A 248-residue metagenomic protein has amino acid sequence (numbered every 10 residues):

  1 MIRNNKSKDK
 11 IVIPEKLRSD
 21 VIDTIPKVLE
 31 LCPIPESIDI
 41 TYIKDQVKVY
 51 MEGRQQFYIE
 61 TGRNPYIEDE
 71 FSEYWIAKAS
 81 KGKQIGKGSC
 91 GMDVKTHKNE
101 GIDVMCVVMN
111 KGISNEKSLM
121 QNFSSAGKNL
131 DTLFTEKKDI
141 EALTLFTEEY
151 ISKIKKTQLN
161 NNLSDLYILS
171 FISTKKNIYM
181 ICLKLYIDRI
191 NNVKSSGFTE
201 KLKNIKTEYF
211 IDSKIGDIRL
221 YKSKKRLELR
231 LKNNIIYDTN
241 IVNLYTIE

Functional and structural regions predicted by a protein language model:
I2-C90, T96-H97, C106-E248: Nucleic-acid endonuclease domains
D103: Redox-cofactor binding/interface segments in oxidoreductases and associated redox assembly factors
